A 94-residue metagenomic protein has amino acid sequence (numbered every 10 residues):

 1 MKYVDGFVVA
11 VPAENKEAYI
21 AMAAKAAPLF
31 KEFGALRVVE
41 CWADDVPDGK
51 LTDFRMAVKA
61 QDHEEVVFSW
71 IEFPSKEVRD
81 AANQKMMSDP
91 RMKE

Functional and structural regions predicted by a protein language model:
M1-F68, E72-M92: Short S/T/G/P-rich N-terminal loop/turn motif that feeds into the first structured element of a domain
